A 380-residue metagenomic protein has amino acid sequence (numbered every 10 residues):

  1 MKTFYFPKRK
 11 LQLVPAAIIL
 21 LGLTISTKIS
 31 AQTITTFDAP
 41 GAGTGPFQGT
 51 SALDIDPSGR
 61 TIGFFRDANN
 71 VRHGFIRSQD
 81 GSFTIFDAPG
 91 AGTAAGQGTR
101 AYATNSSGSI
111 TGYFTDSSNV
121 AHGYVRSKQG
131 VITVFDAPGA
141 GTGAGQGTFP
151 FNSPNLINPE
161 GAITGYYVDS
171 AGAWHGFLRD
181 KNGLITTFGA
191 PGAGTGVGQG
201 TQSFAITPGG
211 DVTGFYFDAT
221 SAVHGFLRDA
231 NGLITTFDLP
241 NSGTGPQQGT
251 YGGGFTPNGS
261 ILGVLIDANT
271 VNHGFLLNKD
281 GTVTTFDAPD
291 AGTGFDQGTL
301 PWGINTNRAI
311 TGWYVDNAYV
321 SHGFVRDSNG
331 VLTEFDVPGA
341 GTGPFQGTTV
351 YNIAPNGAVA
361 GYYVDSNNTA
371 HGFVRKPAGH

Functional and structural regions predicted by a protein language model:
M1-T3, L21: Helix-centric, low-specificity signal for extended rod-like, repetitive segments
T3-A16: Bacterial N-terminal signal peptides that target proteins for export
L21-I29: C-terminal segment of classical bacterial N-terminal signal peptides
I29-H380: Residue-level hotspots at or immediately adjacent to binding/recognition sites across diverse folds
